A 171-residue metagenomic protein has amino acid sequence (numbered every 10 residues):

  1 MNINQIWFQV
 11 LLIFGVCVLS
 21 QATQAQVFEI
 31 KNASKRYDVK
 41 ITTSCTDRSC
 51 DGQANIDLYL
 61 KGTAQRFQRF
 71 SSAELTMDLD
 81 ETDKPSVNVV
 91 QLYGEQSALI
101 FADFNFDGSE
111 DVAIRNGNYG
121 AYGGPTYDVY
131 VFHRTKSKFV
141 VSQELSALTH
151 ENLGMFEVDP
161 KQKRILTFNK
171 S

Functional and structural regions predicted by a protein language model:
M1-L11: Bacterial N-terminal signal peptides that target proteins for export
V16-Q24: C-terminal segment of classical bacterial N-terminal signal peptides
T23-Q96: Terminal domain-start segments
K31-N32, A98-F106, E157-K161: Structural signature of eukaryotic scaffold interfaces centered on beta-propeller domains
Y59-T63, Y122-E144: Beta-propeller blade repeat segments, especially FG-GAP/WD-type strand-to-loop junctions in 6- to 7-bladed propeller
D103-N116, K163-L166: Acidic/hydrophobic-patterned starts of short beta strands in beta-sheet-rich repeat architectures
N118-A121, S171: Short glycine/acidic-enriched loop and turn motifs that connect beta-strands
K138-S171: Short aromatic loop motif centered on NTY/YTY
